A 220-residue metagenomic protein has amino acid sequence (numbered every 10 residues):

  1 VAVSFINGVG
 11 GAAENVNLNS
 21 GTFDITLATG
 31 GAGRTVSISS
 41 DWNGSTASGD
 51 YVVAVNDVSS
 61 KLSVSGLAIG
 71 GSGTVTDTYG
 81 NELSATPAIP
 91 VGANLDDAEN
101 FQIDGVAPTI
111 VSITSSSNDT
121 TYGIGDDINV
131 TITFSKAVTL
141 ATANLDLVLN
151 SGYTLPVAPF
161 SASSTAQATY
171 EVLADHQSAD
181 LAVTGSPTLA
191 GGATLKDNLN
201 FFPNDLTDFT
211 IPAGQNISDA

Functional and structural regions predicted by a protein language model:
V1-A220: Non-catalytic beta-sheet/beta-sandwich ligand-binding modules that flank or precede catalytic cores
